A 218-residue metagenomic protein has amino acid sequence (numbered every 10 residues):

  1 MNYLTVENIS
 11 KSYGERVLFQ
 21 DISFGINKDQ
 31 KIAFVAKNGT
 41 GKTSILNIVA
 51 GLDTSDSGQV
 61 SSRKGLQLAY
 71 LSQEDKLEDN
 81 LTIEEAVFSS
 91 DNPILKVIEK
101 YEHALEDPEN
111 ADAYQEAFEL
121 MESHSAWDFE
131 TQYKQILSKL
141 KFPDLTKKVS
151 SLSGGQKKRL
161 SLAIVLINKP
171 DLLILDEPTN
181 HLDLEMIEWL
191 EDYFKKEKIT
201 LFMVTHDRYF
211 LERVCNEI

Functional and structural regions predicted by a protein language model:
M1-I218: ABC ATP-binding cassette signature C-motif
